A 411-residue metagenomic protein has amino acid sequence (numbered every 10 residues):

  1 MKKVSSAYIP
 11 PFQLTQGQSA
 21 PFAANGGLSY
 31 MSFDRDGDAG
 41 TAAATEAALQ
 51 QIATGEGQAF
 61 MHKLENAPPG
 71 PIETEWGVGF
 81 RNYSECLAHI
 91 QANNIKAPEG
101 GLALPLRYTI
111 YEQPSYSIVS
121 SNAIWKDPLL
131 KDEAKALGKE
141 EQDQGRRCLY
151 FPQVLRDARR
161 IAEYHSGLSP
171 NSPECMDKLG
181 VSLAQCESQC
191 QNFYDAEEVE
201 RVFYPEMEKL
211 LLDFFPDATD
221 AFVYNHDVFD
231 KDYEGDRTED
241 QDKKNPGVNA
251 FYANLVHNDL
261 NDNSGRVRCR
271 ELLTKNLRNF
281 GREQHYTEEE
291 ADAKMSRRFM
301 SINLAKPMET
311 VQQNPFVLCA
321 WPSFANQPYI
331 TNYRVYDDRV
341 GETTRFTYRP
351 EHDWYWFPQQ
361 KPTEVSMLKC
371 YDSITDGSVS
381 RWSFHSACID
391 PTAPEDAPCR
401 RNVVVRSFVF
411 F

Functional and structural regions predicted by a protein language model:
K2-K3, P10-Q13, G17, Y108 (+9 more regions): Aromatic-enriched hydrophobic runs in primary sequence
K2-S5, I9-N192: Fe(II)/2-oxoglutarate
G27, F33-D34, T45, T54 (+4 more regions): Jelly-roll (double-stranded beta-helix
T54, L106, Y111-P114, S120 (+7 more regions): Non-heme Fe(II) oxygenase catalytic core, chiefly the N-lobe of the double-stranded beta-helix
W76, W125, W321, W354-W356 (+1 more regions): A residue-identity detector for tryptophan
E342-F411: Catalytic core of Fe(II)/2-oxoglutarate
